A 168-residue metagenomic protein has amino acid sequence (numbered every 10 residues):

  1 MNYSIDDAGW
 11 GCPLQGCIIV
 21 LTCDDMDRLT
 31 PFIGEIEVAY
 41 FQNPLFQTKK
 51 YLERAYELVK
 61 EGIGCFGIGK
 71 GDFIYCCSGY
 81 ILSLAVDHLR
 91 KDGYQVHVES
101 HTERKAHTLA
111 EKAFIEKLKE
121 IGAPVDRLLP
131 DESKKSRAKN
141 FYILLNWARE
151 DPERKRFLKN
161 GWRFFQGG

Functional and structural regions predicted by a protein language model:
M1-G168: RNase H-like, Mg2+-dependent phosphodiesterase core, and more generally RNA phosphate-backbone-engaging helix-loop
